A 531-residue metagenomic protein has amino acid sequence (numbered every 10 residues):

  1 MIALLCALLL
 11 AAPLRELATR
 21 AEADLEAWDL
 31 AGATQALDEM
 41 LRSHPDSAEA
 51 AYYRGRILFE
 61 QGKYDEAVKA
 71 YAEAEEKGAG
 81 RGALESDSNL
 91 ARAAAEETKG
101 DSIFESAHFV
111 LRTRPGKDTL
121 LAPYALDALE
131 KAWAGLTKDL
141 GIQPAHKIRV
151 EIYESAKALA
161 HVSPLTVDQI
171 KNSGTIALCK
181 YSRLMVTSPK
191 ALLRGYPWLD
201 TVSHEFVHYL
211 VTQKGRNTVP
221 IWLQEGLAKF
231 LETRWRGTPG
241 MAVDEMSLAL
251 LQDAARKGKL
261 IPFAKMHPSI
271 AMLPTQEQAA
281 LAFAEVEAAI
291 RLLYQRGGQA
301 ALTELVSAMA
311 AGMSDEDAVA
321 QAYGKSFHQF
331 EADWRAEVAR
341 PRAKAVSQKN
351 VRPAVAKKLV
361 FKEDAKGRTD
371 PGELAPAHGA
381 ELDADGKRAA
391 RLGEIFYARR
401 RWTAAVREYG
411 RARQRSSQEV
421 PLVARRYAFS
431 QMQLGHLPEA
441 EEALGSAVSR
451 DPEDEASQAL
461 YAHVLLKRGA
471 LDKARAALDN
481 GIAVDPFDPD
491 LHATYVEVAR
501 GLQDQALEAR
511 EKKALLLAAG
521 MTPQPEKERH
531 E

Functional and structural regions predicted by a protein language model:
A3-A12: Hydrophobic h-region of N-terminal signal peptides that target proteins for export in Gram-negative bacteria
A12-L17, E22-E39, A70-E73, E277-A280 (+5 more regions): Beta/coil-rich, acidic/histidine-enriched accessory regions frequently appended to metallopeptidases
L14, E26, L30, S47-A48 (+16 more regions): Solvent-exposed, acidic/flexible segments
T19, L25-E66, H146: N-terminal, post-signal-peptide region of Sec/Tat-exported proteins
R42-S47, E76-D87, N217, R415-E419 (+1 more regions): Short solvent-exposed coil/turn linkers within tandem alpha-helical repeat scaffolds
E60, D65, V219, P239-P274 (+2 more regions): Amphipathic alpha-helical substructures
G62, V68-V110, P115: Long amphipathic alpha-helical scaffold segments
G100-I221, L231-G240, Q252-L260, A264 (+3 more regions): Juxtacatalytic substrate-recognition/specificity segment
